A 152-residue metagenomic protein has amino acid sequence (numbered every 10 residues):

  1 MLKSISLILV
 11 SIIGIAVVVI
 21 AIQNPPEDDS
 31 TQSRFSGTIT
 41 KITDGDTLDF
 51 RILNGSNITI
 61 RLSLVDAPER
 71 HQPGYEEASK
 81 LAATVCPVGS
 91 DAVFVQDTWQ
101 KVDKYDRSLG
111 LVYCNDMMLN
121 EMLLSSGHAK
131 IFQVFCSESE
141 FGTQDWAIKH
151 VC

Functional and structural regions predicted by a protein language model:
L2-C152: Small beta-barrel nucleic-acid-binding modules, primarily SNase/OB-fold domains and secondarily Tudor-like barrels
